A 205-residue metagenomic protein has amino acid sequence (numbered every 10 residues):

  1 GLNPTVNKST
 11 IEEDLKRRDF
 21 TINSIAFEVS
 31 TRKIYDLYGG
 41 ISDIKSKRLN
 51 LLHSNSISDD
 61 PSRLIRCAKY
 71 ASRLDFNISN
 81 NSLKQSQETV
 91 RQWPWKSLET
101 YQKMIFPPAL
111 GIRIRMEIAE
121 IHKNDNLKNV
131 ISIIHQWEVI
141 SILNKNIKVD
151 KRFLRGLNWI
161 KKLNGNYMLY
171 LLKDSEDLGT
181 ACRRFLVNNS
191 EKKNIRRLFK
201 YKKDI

Functional and structural regions predicted by a protein language model:
G1-I205: Catalytic cores of the polymerase beta-like nucleotidyltransferase superfamily and closely associated nucleotide
